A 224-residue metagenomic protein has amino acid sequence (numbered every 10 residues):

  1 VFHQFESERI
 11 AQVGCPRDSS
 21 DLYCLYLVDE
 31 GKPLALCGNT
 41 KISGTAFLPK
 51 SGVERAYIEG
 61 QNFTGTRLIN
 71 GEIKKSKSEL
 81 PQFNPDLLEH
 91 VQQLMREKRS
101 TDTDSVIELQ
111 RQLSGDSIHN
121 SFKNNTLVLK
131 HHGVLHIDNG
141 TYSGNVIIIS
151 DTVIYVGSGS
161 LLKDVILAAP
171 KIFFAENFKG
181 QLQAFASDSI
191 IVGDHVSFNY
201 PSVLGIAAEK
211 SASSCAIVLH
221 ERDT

Functional and structural regions predicted by a protein language model:
F2-L113, H119-K130, N139-Y142, I147 (+3 more regions): Short, ordered "entry" segments at domain starts
G31-A35, G52-R55, I107-H119, K123-N124 (+10 more regions): Extracellular beta-strand scaffolds
T64, L68-I69, S189, I206-A207: Charge-rich, low-complexity amphipathic helices in intrinsically disordered tails/linkers adjacent to domains
